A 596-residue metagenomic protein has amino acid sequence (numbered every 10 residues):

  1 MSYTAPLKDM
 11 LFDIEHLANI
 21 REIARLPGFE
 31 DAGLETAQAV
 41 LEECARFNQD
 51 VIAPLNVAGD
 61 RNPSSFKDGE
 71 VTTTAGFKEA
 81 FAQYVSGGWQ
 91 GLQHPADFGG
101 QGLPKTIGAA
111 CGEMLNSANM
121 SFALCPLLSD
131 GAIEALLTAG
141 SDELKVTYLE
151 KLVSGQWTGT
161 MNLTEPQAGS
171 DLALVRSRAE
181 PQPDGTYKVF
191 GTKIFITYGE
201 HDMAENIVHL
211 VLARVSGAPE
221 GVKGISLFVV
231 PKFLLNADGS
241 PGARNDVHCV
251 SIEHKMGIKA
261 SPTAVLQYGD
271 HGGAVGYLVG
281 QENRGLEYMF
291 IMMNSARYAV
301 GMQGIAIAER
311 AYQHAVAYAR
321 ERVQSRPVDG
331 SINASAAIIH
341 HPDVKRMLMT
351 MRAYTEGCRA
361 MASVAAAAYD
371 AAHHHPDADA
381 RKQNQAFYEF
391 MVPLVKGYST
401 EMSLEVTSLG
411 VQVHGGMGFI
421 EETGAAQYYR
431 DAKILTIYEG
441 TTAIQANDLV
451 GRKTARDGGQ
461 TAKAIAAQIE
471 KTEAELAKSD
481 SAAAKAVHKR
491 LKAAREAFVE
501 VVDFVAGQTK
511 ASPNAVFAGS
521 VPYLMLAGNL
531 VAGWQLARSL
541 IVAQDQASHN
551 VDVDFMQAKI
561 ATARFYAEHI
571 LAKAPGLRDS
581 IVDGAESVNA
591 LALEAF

Functional and structural regions predicted by a protein language model:
M1-A123, T147, D370, S580 (+1 more regions): Amphipathic, small/basic residue-rich leader segments at the start of a protein or domain
M1-I23, A274-N283, H314, R320-E321 (+2 more regions): Acidic, low-complexity proline/glycine-rich segments
R25-D31, R61-T73, R284-A299, Q313-R352 (+4 more regions): Glycine-rich cofactor-pocket loops
F77, L128-S129, G140-Q182, A366-Q385 (+4 more regions): Internal maturation/activation junctions in enzymes
G88, I258, V364, A386-A467 (+1 more regions): Alpha-helix capping/hinge segments and adjacent helical runs
F98, R456, T472-F596: C-terminal amphipathic alpha-helical interaction region
T186-R244: A short core secondary-structure module
F195-T197, L234-V250, K255, P262-A296 (+3 more regions): A glycine-rich, basic-preceded beta-loop-alpha segment at the flavin cofactor/substrate interface of flavin-utilizing
